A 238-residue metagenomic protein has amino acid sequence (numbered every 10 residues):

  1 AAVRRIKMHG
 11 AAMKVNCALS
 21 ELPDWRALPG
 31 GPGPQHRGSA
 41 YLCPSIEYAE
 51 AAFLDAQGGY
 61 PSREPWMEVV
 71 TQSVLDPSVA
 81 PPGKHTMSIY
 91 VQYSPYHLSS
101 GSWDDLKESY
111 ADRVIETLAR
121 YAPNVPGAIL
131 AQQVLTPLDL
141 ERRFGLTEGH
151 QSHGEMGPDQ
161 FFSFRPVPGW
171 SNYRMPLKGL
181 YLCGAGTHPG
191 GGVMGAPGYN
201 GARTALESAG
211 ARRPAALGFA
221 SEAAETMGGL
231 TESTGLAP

Functional and structural regions predicted by a protein language model:
A1-A80: Mid-domain catalytic core of redox enzymes that form a hydrophobic substrate pocket/lid adjacent to a catalytic redox
A18-S20, G30, Y41-L42, P81-T117: Conserved FAD/dinucleotide-binding core of flavoprotein oxidoreductases
L22-P23, L54-R63, W103-G145: Flavin-binding catalytic cores
P23-R26, L75-S78, P95-L98, P137 (+1 more regions): Flexible loop/turn segments at secondary-structure boundaries
S62-V70, N124-H188: A glycine-rich dinucleotide-binding beta-alpha-beta segment and adjacent secondary-structure elements that constitute
P77-K84, W170-M175: Short glycine/proline-enriched loop/turn "hinge" motifs that connect secondary-structure elements and lie
L135-D139, L206-P238: Active-site-proximal substrate-binding core of FAD-dependent oxidoreductases
A185-L206: A conserved FAD-binding loop/helix module that cradles the flavin
